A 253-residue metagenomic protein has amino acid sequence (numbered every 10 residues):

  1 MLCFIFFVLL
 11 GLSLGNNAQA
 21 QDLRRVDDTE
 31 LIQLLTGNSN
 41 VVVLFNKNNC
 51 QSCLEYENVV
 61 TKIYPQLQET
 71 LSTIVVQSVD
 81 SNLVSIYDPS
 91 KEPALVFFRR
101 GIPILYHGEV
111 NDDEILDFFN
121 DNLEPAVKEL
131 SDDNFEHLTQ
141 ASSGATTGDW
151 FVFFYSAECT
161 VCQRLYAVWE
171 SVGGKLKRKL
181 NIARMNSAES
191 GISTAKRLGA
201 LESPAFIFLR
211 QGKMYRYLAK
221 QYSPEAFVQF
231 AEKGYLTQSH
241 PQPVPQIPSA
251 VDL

Functional and structural regions predicted by a protein language model:
L2-N46, L54-D149, K213-M214, A219-L253: N-terminal leader/targeting and pre-domain segments
V43-N46, V152-Y155, M185-N186, L209: Conserved beta-strand segments of the P-loop GTPase G domain that flank and frequently precede/overlap
N46-N49, K91, Y155-E158, E202: Short pre-active-site segment immediately N-terminal to redox-active cysteine/selenocysteine motifs in thiol-based
C50-C53, L95, C159-C162, F206: The canonical Cys-X-X-Cys-His
S52-Q68, V161-K177: Typically the conserved alpha-helix immediately C-terminal to a functionally engaged Cys/Sec in thioredoxin-like
D80-L83, E189-T194: Structural microenvironment flanking redox-active thiols in thiol-disulfide oxidoreductases
S143-F154, L180-I182: Extended, charged alpha-helical interaction scaffolds
G191, L201-A205, K213-M214: Conserved tryptophan-centered aromatic signature that marks the ligand-binding surface of SH3 and related Trp-rich
